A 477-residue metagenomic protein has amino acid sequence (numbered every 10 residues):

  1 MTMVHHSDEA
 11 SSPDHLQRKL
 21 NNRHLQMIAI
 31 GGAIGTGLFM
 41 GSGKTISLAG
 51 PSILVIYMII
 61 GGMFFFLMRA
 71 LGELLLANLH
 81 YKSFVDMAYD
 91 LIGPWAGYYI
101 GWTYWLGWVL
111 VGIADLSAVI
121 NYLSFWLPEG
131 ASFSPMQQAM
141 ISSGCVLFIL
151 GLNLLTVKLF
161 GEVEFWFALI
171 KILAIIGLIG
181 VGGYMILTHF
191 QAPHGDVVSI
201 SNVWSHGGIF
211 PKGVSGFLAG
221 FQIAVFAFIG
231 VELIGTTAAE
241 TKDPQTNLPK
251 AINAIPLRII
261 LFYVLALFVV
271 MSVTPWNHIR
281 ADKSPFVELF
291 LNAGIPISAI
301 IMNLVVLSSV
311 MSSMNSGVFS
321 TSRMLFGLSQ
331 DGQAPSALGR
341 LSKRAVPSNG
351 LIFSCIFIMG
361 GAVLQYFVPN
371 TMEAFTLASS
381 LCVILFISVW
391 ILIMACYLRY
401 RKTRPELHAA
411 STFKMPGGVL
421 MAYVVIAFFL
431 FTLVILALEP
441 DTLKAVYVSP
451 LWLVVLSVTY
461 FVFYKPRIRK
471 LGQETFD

Functional and structural regions predicted by a protein language model:
M1-S42, S47-S52, M58, F65-R69 (+4 more regions): Membrane-interface "cap" regions at the ends of multi-pass membrane proteins
M3-S12, Y89, L116-I141, A174-G177 (+4 more regions): Helix-loop-helix connectors at the membrane interface of multi-pass transporters/channels
S11-L16, I53-L54, E129-Q137, L169-I300 (+1 more regions): Helix-loop-helix junctions that connect adjacent transmembrane segments in multi-pass membrane transporters
Q17, M40-I141, L257-I260, V264 (+1 more regions): Extracellular loop-to-transmembrane helix junctions
H80, T103-I120, I223, F228-T241 (+4 more regions): Membrane-helix boundary/coupling elements in multi-pass transport proteins
S83-Y89, G93, F125-G130, V203-G207 (+2 more regions): TM-loop-TM module centered on a large, flexible mid-protein loop between adjacent transmembrane helices in multi-pass
Q137-G195, I252-P256, V383-L392, M421 (+1 more regions): Membrane-interface loop-to-helix entry segments
A337-S348, I387-E439, K470, F476: C-terminal membrane-solvent junction of multi-pass transporters and transport-like membrane proteins
